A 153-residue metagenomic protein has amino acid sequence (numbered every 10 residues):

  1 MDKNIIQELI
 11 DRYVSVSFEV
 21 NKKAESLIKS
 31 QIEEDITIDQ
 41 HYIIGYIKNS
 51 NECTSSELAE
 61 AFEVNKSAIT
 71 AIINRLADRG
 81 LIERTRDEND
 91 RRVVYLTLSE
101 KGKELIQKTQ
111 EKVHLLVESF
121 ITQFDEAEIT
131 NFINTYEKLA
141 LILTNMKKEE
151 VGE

Functional and structural regions predicted by a protein language model:
M1-E34: N-terminal leader segment of winged-helix/HTH proteins
Y13, K101-S119: Conserved segment of winged-helix/HTH DNA-binding domains
E19, Y46-S50, I142: Short amphipathic alpha-helical elements of helix-turn-helix/winged-helix folds
E25-N65: N-terminal helix-turn-helix DNA-binding core of bacterial DNA-binding proteins
E34-D39, S99, D125, I129: Short helix-coil-helix linker/hinge
G45-Y46, E60, E83, Q107 (+1 more regions): A cross-family signal for key residues in well-ordered alpha-helices that form functional helical elements
N51-V94, E100: Canonical helix-turn-helix DNA-binding module
E111-E153: Terminal interaction helix/tail motif
